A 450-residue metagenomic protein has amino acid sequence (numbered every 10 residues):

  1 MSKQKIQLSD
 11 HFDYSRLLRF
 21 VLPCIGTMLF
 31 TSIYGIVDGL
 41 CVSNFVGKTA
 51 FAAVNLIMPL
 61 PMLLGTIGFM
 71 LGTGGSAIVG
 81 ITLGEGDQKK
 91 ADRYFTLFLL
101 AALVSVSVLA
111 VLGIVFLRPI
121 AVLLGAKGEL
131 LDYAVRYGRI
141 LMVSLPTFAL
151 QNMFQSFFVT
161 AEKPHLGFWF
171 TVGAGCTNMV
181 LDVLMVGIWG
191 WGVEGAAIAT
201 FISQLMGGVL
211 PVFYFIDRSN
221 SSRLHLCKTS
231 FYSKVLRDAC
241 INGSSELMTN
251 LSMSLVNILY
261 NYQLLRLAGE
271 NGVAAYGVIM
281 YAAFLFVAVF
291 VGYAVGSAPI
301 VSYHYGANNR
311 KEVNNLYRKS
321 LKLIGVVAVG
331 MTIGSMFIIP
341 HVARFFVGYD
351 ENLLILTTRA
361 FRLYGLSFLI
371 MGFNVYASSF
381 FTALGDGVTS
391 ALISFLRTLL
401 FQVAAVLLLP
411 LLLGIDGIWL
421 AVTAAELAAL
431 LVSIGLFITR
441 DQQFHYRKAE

Functional and structural regions predicted by a protein language model:
M1-V21, V79-P146, I188-G243, V301-S367 (+1 more regions): Short alpha-helical transmembrane segments in multi-pass integral membrane proteins
S9-V46, P59-G74, I78, T82 (+5 more regions): N-terminal transmembrane alpha-helices
R19-D38, I140, A174, S203-G207 (+4 more regions): Transmembrane helical elements of multi-pass membrane transporters/channels
C24, M28, L40, N44 (+16 more regions): Transmembrane alpha-helix boundary and packing residues in multipass membrane permease domains and related
I33-A52, A121-G128, L184-W191, L251-Y281 (+4 more regions): Helix-terminus/linker motif at the lipid-water interface of multi-pass membrane proteins
G39, K48-F51, Q88, L117 (+6 more regions): Membrane-helix interface/capping residues of multi-pass secondary transporters
F51-V111, F148-G167, A275-I339, M371-I393: Small-residue-rich hydrophobic transmembrane alpha-helices
G72, I140-V159, G167-N178, A196-P211 (+5 more regions): Short runs within selected transmembrane alpha-helices of multi-pass transporters and secretion channels
